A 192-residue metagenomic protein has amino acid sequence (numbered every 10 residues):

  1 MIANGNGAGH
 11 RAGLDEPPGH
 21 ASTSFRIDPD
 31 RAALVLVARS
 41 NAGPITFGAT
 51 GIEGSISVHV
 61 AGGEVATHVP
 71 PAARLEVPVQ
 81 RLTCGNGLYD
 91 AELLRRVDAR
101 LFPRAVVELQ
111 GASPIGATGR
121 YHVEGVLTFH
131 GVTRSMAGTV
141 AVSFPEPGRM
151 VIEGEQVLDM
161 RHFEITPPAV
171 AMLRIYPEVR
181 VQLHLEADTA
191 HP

Functional and structural regions predicted by a protein language model:
M1-P192: Low-complexity, acidic/polar, glycine-enriched regions of mature
